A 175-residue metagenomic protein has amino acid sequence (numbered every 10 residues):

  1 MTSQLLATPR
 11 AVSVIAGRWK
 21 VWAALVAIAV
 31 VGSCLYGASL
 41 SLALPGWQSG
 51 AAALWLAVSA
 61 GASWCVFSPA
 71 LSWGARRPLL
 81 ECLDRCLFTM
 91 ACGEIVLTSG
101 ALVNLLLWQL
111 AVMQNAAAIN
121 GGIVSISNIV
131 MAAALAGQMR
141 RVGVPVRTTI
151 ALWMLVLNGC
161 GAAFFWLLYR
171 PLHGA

Functional and structural regions predicted by a protein language model:
M1-A43: N-terminal juxtamembrane cytosolic/stromal segments of multi-pass membrane proteins
S13, G17-K20, S41-S49, V112-M113 (+1 more regions): Alpha-helix capping and helix-coil boundary motifs
L25, G32-S33, A60, G93-A101: Hydrophobic alpha-helical transmembrane segments in multi-pass membrane proteins
I28, G32, W55-S59, V124: Alpha-helical transmembrane segments of multi-pass integral membrane proteins
L35-G74: Small-residue-enriched, tightly packed secondary-structure blocks
G50-L54, F67-G174: Hydrophobic alpha-helical transmembrane segments and adjacent short intramembrane/lumenal linkers of inner/organellar
